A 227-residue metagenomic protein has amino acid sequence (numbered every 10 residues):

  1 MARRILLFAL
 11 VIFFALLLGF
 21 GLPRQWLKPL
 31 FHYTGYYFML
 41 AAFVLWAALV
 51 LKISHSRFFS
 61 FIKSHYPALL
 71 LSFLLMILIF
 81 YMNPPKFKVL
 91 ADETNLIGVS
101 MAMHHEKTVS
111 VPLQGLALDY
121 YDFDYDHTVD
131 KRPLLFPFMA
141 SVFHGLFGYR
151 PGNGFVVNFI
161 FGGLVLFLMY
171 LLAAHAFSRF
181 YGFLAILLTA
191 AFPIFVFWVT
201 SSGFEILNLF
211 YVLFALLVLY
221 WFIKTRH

Functional and structural regions predicted by a protein language model:
M1-Y81: Start-transfer (signal-anchor) and selected internal transmembrane alpha helices of multi-pass inner/ER membrane
S54-S64, F87, A174-F177, I223-H227: Membrane-interface helix-boundary motifs at transmembrane edges
P85-V99, H105-Y120, H127-M139, Y149-G152: Extracytoplasmic catalytic/substrate-binding loops of multi-pass membrane glycan-assembly enzymes
L96-G98, A102, G162-L166, T189 (+1 more regions): Hydrophobic core segments of transmembrane alpha-helices in multi-pass, intramembrane catalytic enzymes
D130, L134-S141, G145-L164, W198 (+1 more regions): Loop-to-helix entry region of an early transmembrane alpha helix in multi-pass inner-membrane enzymes
N153-F177, F214, V218: Transmembrane-helix motifs of polytopic, lipid-linked glycan transferases
M169-F192, L209-F210, K224-R226: Transmembrane-helix signature of polytopic, membrane-embedded enzymes that assemble or transfer cell-envelope glycans
I194-N208: Short acidic/glycine- and proline-prone juxtamembrane loop motifs at membrane-interface regions of multi-pass membrane
